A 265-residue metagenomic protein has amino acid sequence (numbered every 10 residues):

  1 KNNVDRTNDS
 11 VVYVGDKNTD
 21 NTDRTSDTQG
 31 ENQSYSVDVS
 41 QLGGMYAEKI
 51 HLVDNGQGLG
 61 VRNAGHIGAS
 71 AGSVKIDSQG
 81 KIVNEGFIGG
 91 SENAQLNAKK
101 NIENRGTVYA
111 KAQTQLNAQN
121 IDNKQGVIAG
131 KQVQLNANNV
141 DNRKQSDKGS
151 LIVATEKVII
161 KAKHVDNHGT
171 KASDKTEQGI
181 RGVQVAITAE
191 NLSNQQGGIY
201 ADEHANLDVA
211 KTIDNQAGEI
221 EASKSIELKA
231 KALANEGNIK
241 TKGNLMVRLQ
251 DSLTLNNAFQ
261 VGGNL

Functional and structural regions predicted by a protein language model:
K1-L265: Extracellular and secretory-pathway beta-repeat/beta-biased strand scaffolds
